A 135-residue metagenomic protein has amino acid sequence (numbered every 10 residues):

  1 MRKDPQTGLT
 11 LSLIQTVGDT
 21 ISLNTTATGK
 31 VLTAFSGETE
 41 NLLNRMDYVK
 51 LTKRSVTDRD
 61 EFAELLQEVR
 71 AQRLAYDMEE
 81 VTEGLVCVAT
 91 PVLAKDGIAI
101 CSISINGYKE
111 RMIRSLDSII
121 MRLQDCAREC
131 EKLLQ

Functional and structural regions predicted by a protein language model:
M1-R45: Amphipathic alpha-helical effector-binding/dimerization core of metabolite-sensing transcriptional regulators
D4, T10, I14-T16, N44 (+5 more regions): Preference for short coil/turn "hinge" residues that link or interrupt alpha-helices
T16-S22, T26-T28, K53-V56, V81 (+1 more regions): Short capping/connector residues at structural and topological boundaries
V31, T90, E129-C130: Short alpha-helical scaffold segments that flank and stabilize functional sites
N41-R45, V49-K50, A127-Q135: Cysteine/selenocysteine-centered motifs that mediate thiol-based redox chemistry or coordinate metal-sulfur cofactors
R54-R122, C126: Extended hydrophobic
